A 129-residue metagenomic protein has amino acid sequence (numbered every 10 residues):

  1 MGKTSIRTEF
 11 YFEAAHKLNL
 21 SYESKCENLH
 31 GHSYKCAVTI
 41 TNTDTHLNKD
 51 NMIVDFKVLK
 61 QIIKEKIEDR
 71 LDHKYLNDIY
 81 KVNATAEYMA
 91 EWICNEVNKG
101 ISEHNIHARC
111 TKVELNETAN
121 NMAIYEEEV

Functional and structural regions predicted by a protein language model:
M1-V129: Charge-rich, low-complexity N-terminal segments
